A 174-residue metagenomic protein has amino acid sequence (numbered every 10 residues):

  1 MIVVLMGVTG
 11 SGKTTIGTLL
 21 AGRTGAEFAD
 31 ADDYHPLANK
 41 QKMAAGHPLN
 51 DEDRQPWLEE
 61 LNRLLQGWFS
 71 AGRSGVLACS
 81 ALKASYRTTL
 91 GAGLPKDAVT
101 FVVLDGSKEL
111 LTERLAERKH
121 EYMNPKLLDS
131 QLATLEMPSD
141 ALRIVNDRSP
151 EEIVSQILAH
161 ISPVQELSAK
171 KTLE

Functional and structural regions predicted by a protein language model:
L5: Hydrophobic anchor at the beta1->P-loop junction of P-loop NTPases
V8: P-loop (Walker A) phosphate-binding loop of NTP-binding proteins
S11: ATP-binding Walker
T14: Walker A/P-loop
T18-L61: Conserved substrate/cofactor phosphate-moiety recognition/catalytic segment in nucleotide-dependent phosphotransferases
E52-K96, L104: Glycine-rich phosphate-binding loop used to anchor ATP phosphates in small-molecule kinases, encompassing both
L94-R114: Conserved phosphate-donor/acceptor-positioning beta-strand/loop module used by diverse small-molecule
E117-L158: Small-molecule kinase domains that catalyze NTP-dependent phosphoryl transfer to phosphate-bearing small molecules
